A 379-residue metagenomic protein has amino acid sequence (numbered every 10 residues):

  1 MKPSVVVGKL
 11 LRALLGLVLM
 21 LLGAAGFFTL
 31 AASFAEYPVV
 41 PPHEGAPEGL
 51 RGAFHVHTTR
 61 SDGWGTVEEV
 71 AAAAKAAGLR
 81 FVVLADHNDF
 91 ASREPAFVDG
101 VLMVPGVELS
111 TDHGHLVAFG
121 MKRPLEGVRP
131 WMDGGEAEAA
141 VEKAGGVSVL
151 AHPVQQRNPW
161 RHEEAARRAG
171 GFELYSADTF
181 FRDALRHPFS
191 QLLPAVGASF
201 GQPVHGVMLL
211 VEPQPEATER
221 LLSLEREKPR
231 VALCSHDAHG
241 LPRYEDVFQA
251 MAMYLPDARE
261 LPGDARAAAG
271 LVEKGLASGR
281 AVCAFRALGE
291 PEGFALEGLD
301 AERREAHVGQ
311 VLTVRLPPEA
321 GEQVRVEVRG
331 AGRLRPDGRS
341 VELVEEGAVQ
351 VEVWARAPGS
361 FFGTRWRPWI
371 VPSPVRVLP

Functional and structural regions predicted by a protein language model:
M1-K9: N-terminal Lys/Arg-rich, disordered targeting/topogenic segments
P3, Q155-Q156, Q191, Q202 (+5 more regions): Residue-identity detector for glutamine
G8-H43, G49, E227-P379: C-terminal functional module detector
Y37-S223, E227, C234-S235, R356 (+2 more regions): A metal-dependent hydrolase metal-coordination microenvironment
